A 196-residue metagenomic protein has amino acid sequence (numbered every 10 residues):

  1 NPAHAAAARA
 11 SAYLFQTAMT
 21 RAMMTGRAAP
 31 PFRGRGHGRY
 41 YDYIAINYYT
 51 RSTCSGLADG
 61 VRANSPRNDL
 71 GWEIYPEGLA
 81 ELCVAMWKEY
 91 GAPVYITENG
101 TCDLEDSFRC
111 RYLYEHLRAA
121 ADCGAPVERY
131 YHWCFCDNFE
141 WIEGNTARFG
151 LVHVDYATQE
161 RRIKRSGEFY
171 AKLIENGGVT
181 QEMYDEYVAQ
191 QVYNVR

Functional and structural regions predicted by a protein language model:
N1-R196: Active-site region of glycoside hydrolase catalytic domains
